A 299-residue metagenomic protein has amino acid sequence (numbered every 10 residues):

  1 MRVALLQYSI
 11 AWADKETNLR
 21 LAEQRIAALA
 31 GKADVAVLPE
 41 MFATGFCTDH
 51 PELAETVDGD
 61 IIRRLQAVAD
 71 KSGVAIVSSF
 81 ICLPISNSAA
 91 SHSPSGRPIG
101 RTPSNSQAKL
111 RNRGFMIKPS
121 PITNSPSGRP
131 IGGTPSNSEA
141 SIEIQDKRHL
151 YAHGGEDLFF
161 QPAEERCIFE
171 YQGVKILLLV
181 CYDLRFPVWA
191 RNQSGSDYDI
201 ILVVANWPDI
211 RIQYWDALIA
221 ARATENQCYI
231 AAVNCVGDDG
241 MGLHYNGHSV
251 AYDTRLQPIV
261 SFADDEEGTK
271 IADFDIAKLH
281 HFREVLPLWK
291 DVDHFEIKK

Functional and structural regions predicted by a protein language model:
M1-D14, I144-K147, K175-D183, L202: Active-site-proximal beta-strand elements of phosphoester/diester hydrolases
V3, N18, A27-L53, A69 (+5 more regions): Active-site beta-strand/loop signature of hydrolases that rely on acidic residues for catalysis
A54-E55, R63, A67, L83-I85 (+6 more regions): Active-site catalytic loop in hydrolytic enzyme cores
G59-V77, R185-G268: CN hydrolase (nitrilase-like) catalytic-core segments centered on the catalytic cysteine and neighboring Lys/Glu
I76-P84, N112-I117, C167, S249-A251 (+1 more regions): Short beta-strand scaffold segments in enzyme catalytic cores
G96, R101, G128, G132-G133: Acidic, glycine-centered low-complexity repeats within long intrinsically disordered regions
I142-E143, I168, C235-K299: C-terminal beta-strand edge segments of enzyme domains
